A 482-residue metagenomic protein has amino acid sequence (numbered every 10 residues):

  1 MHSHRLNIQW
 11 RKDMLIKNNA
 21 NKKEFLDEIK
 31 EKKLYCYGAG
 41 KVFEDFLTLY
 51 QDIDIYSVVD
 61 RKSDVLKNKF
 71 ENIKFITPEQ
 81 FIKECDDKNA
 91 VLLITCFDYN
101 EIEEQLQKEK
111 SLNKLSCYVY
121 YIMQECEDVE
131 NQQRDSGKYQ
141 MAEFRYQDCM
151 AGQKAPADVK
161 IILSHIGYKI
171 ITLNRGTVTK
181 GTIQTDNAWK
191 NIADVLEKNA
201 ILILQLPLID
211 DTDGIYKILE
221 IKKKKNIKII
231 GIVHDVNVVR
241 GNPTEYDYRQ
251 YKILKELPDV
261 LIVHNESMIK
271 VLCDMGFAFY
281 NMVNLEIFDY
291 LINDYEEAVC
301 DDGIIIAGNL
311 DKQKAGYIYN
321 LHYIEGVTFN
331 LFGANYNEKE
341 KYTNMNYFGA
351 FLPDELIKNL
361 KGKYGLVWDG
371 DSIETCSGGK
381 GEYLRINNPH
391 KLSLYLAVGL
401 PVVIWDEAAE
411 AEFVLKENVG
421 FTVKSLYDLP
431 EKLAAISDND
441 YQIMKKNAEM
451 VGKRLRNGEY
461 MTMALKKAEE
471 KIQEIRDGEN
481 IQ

Functional and structural regions predicted by a protein language model:
M1-R134: Hydrophobic, well-ordered beta-alpha structural blocks that scaffold small-molecule cofactor pockets
I29-L34, A39-E44, C126-K217, K222-I230 (+2 more regions): N-terminal pre-catalytic "stem/leader" segment of glycosyltransferase-like enzymes
T48, T77-K83, C96-Q105, T179-V271: Extended catalytic core of nucleotide-activated donor transferases of GT-like folds
I53, I269-D289: Helix-loop-beta element that forms the nucleotide-linked donor phosphate-binding surface in glycosyltransferases
Y120-C126, G176-T179, M282-D294, L310-D311 (+1 more regions): Short beta-strand->alpha-helix junction loop in the catalytic core of nucleotide-activated group-transfer enzymes
Y290-K361: Conserved catalytic-core segment of nucleotide-activated headgroup transferases in glycan assembly
I357-V398, I404-E412: Nucleotide-sugar-dependent
K424-E431, D438-Q482: A charged, aromatic-enriched C-terminal amphipathic alpha-helix characteristic of glycosyltransferases across folds
